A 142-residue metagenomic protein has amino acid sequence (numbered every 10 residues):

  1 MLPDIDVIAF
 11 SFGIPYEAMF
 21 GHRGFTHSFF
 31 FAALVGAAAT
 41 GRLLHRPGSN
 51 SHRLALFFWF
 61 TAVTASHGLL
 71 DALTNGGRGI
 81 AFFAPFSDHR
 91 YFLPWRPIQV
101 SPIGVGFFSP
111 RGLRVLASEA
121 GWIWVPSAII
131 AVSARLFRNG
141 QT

Functional and structural regions predicted by a protein language model:
M1-T142: N-terminal membrane-targeting hydrophobic helices
